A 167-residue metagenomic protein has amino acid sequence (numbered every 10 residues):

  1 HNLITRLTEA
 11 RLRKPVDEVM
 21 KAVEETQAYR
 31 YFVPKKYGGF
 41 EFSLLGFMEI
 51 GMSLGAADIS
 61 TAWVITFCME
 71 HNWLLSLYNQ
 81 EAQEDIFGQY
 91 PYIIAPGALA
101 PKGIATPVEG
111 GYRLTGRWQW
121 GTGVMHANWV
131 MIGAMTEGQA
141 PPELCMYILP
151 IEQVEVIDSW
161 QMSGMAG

Functional and structural regions predicted by a protein language model:
H1-K21: Short, Lys/Arg-rich amphipathic segments at extreme N-termini
R6-L12, S159, S163-G167: Short, intrinsically disordered, charge-balanced linker/junction segments flanking boundaries in proteins
A10, T61-E70, M146, Q153: Short, charge-rich amphipathic segments
P15-A127: Glycine-rich flavin
M20-K21, T122, G138-Q139, G164-G167: A general structural signal for short secondary-structure junctions and capping/turn motifs
G51-M52, A82-D85, I132-M135, M165-G167: Short, low-complexity, polar/charged sequence segments that are solvent-exposed and flexible
L99, H126, P141, A166-G167: A short, structural micro-pattern
R117, G121-S159: A short core secondary-structure module
